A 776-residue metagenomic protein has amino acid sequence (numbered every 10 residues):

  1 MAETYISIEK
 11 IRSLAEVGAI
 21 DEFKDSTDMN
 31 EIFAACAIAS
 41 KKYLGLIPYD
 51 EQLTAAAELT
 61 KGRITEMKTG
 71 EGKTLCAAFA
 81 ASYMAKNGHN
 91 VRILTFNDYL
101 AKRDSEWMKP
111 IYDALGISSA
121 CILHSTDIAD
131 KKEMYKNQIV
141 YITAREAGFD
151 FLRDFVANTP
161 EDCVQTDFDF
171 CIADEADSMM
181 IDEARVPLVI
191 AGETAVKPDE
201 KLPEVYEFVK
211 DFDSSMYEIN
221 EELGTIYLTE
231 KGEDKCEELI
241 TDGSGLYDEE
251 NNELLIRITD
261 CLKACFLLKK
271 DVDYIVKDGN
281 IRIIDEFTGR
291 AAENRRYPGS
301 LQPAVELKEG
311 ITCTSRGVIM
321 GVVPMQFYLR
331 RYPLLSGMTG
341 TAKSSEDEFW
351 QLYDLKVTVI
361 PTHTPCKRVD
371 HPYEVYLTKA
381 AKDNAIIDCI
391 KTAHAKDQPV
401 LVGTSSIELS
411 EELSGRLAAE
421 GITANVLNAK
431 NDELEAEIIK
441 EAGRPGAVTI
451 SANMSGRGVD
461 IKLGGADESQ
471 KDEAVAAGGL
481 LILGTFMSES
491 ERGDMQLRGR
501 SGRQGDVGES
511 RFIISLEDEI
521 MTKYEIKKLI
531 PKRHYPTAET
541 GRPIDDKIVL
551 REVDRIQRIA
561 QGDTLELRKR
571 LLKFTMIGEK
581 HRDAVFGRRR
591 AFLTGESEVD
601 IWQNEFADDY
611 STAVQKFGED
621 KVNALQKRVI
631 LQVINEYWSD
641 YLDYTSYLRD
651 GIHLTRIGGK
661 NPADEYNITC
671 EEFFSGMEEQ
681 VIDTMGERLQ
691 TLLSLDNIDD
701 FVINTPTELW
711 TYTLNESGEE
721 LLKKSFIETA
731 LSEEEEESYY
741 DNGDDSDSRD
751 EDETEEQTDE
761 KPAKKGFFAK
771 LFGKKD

Functional and structural regions predicted by a protein language model:
M1-T537, E579, F586-G587: Conserved P-loop NTPase motor core
I275, G279-R282, T288-R295, Q504 (+2 more regions): Extended, charged helical/alpha-beta scaffold domains that provide interaction surfaces
